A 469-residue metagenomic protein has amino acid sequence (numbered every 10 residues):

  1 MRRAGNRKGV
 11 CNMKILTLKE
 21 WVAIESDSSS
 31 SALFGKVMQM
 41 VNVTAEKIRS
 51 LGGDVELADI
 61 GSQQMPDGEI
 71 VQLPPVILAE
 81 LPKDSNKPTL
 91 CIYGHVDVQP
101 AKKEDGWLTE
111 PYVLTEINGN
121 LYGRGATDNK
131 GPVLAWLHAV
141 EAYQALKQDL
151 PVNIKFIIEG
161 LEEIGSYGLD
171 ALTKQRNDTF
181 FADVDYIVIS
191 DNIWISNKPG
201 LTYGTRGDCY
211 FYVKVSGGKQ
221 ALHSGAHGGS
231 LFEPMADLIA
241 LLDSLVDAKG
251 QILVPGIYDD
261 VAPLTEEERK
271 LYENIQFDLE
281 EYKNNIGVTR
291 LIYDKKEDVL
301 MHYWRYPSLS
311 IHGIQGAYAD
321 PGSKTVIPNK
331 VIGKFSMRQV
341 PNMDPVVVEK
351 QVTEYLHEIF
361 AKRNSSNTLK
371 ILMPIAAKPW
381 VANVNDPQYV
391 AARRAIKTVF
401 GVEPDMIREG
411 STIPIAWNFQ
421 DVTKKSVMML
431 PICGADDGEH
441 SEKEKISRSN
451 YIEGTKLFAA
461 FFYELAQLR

Functional and structural regions predicted by a protein language model:
R2-N12: Short, Lys/Arg-enriched N-terminal segments with co-localized hydrophobic residues within the first ~10-30 amino acids
V10-Y122, A145-L150, F335: Acidic/His- and Gly-rich active-site-bordering loop/insert found across diverse amide/peptide-bond hydrolases
A23, M337-P341, L369-N385, G410: A short beta-alpha structural unit
I92, T115-G165, F211-V215, G228-A248 (+2 more regions): Alpha-helical metal-binding/catalytic segments enriched in His/Glu/Asp
V96-V98, N120, I157-S166, S190-W194 (+3 more regions): Acidic, glycine-rich active-site loops and adjacent beta-strand->loop/helix elements that engage anionic groups
T127-G204, R469: Acidic/histidine-rich catalytic neighborhood of metal-dependent amide-processing enzymes
T179, Y203, S224-I314, M343-S366: Acidic-enriched catalytic cores of C-N bond-cleaving enzymes acting on peptides and small amides
K214-S216, A221-H223, L238, R305 (+5 more regions): Zn-dependent metallopeptidase/amidohydrolase metal-coordination segment
